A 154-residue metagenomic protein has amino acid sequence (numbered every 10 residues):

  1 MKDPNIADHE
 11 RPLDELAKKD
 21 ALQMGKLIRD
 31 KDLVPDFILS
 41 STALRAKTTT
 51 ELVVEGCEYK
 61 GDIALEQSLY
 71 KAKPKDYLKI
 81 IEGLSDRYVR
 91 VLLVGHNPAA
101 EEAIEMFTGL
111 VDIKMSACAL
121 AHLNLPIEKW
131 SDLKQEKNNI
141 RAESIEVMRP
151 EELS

Functional and structural regions predicted by a protein language model:
M1-S68, A72, D76, K114-M115 (+1 more regions): Active-site-proximal alpha-helix that buttresses catalytic centers in soluble enzyme cores
A43, P98, I127: Short, glycine/serine-rich, charged loops/turns that create anion-binding and catalytic segments at active sites
S68, L125, E146-P150: Active-site donor-binding loop signature of nucleotide-sugar glycosyltransferases
L78-L84, E128-W130: Short, surface-exposed amphipathic charged segments that create phosphate/polyanion-binding patches used for binding
E82-L92, K134-P150: A polyampholytic, Gly/Pro-enriched intrinsically disordered region
L84-L92, N97-A119: Non-DNA-binding regulatory cores of transcription-related proteins, predominantly C-terminal effector-binding
L110-I145: Domain-level recognition of soluble alpha/beta enzyme cores, biased toward histidine phosphatases/phosphomutases
